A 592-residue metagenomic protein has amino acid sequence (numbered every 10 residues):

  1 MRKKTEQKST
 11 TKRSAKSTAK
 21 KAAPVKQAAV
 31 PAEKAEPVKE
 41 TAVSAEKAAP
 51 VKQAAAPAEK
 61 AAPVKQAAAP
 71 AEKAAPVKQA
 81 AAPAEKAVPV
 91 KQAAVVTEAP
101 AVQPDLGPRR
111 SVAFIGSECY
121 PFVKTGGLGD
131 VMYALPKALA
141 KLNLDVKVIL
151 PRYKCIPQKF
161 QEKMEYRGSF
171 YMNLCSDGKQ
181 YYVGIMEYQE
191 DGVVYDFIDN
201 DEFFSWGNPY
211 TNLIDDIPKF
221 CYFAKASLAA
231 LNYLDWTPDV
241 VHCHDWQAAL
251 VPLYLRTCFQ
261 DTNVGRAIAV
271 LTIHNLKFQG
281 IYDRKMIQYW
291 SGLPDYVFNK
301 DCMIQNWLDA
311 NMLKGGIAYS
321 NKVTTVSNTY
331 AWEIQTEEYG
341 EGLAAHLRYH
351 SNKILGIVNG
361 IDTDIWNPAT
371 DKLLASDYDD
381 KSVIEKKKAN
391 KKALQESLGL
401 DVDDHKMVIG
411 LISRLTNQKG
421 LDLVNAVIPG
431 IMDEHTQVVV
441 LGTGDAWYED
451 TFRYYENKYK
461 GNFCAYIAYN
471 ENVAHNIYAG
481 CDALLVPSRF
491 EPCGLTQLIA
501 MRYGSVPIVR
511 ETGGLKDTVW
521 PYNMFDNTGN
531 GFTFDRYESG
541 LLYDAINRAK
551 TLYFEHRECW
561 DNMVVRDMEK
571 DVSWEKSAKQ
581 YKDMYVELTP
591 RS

Functional and structural regions predicted by a protein language model:
R2-A42, E46-A55, E59-A68, E72-A81 (+1 more regions): Intrinsically disordered, polybasic Lys/Arg-rich low-complexity tracts
R2-K4, K12-K16, K91-S592: Catalytic cores of nucleotide-sugar-dependent glycosyltransferases that transfer UDP/GDP/TDP-activated
